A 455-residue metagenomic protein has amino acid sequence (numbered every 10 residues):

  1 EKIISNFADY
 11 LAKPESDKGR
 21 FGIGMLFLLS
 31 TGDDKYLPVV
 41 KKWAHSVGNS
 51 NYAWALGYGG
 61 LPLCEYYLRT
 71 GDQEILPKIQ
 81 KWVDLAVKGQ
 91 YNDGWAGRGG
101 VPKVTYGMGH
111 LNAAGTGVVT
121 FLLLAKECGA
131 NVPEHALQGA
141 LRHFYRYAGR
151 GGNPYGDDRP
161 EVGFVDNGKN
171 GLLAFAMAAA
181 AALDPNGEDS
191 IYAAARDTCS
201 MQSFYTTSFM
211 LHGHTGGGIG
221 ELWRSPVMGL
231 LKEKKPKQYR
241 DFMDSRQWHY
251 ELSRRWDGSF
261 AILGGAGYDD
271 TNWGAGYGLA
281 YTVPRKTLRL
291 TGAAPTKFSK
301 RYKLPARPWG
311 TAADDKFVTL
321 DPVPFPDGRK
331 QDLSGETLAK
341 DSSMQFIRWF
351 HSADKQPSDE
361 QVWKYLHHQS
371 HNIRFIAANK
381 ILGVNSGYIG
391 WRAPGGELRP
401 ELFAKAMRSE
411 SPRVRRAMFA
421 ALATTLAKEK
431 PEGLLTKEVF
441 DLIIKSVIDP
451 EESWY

Functional and structural regions predicted by a protein language model:
E1-K2, L183-P185, S190-T198, V227-Q361: Terminal, non-catalytic domain-edge segments
E1-S5, L28-K42, Y66-V83, L123-L141 (+7 more regions): Structural helix-adjacent loops and short alpha-helical linkers that scaffold large soluble proteins
I4-A8, L37-A44, V83, K355-K364 (+2 more regions): Amphipathic alpha-helical scaffolding segments comprising HEAT/armadillo-like alpha-solenoid repeats
I4-G19, K41-L56, A86-M108, R142-N167 (+3 more regions): Glycine- and aromatic-rich loop/turn segments at beta-sheet edges
S16-D17, Y52, D72, L111 (+3 more regions): Short inter-helical turns and helix N-cap capping residues of alpha-solenoid HEAT/ARM repeat scaffolds
F21, L37, L56, L76 (+6 more regions): Residue-level detector of extended alpha-helical repeat arrays and alpha-solenoid scaffolds
G22-T31, L230, E336-D354, N372-A393 (+3 more regions): Structural detector for internal amphipathic alpha-helices that build alpha-solenoid repeat scaffolds
